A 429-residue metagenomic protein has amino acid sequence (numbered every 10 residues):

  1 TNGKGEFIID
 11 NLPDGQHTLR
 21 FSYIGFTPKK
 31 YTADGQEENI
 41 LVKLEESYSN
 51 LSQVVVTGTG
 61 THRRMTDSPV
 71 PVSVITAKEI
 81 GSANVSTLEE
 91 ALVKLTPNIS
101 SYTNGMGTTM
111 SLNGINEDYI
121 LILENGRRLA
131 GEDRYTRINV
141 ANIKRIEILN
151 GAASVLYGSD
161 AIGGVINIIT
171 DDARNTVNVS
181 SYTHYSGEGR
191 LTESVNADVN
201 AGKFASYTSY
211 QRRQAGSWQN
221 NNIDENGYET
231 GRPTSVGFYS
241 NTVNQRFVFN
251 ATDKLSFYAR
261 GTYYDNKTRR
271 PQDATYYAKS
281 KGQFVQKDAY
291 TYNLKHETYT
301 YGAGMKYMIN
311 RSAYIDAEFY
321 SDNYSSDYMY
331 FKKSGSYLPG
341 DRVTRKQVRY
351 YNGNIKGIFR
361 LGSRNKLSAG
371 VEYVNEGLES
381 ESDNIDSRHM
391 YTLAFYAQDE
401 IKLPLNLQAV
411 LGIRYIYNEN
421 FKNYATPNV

Functional and structural regions predicted by a protein language model:
T1-I9, P13, I40-V42: Glycine-centered loop-to-beta-strand initiation motif
F7-N11, E90, S101, S111 (+1 more regions): Short acidic/polar hinge/loop motifs at secondary-structure boundaries that mediate gating or recognition
T18-T27, D34-G81, E117: Short, acidic, small-residue-rich periplasmic hinge/interaction motif at the N-terminus of Gram-negative outer-membrane
V42, V140-N178: A beta-strand signature from Gram-negative outer-membrane beta-barrel systems, especially the internal plug domain
V70-T87, M110-G114, E124, G131: Short, polar/charged loop or turn motifs at beta-strand boundaries
R128, I148-L149, V177-S180, E225-G231 (+6 more regions): Extracytoplasmic loops and strand-loop junctions of Gram-negative outer membrane beta-barrel proteins
N175-T176, H184, V199-N293: Periplasmic-side early beta-strands and strand-to-turn transitions of outer-membrane beta-barrels
V248-N266, Y292-N428: Face-selective signature of the C-terminal outer-membrane beta-barrel domain
